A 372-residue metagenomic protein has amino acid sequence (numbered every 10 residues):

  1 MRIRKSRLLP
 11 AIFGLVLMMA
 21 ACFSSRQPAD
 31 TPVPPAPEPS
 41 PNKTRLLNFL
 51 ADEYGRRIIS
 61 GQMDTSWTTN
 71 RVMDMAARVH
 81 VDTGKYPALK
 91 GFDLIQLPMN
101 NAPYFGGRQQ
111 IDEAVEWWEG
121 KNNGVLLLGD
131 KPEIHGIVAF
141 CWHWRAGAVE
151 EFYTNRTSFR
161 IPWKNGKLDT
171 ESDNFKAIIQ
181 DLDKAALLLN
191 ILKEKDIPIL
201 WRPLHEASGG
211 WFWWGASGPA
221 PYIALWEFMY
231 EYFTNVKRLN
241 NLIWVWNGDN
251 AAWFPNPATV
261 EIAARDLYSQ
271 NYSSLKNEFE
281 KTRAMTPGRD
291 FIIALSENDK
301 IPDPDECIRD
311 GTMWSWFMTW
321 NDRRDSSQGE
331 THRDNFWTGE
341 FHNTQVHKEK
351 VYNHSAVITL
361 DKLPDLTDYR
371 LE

Functional and structural regions predicted by a protein language model:
M19-A21: C-terminal motif of bacterial Sec signal peptides marking the signal peptidase cleavage site
R26-N100, Y104-R108, V115, P304-D305 (+2 more regions): N-terminal module-boundary/linker segments of secreted carbohydrate-active enzymes
R45, N70-V79, Q109-D112, K184-L188 (+3 more regions): Alpha-helical scaffolding within the catalytic cores of extracellular/periplasmic polymer-degrading hydrolases
G55-I58, K85-A88, K121-G124, E133-V138 (+5 more regions): Loop/turn elements at helix/coil->beta-strand transitions in domains of secreted/extracellular proteins
I58-T65, D290-E372: Substrate-binding cleft of secreted/luminal carbohydrate-active enzymes
G61-M63, R202-L204, S208, W226-A251 (+1 more regions): Aromatic-lined carbohydrate-recognition surfaces of secreted/lumenal glycan-active proteins
K90, N250-S273, M318-W320: Aromatic- and acid-rich polysaccharide-binding/catalytic face of secreted or lumenal carbohydrate-active enzymes
L97-F228, L239: Substrate-binding cleft of extracellular glycoside hydrolase catalytic domains
